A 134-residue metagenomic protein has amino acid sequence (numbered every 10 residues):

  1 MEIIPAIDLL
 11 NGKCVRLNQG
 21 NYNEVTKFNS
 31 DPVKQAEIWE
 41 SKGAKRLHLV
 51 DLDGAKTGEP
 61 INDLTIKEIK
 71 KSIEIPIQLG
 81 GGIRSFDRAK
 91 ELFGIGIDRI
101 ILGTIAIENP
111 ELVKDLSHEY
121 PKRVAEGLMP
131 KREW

Functional and structural regions predicted by a protein language model:
E2-A6, R46, E74-Q78, D98-I101 (+2 more regions): Structural preference for beta-strand elements that scaffold enzyme active sites
P5-V15, E37-H48: N-terminal glycine-rich anion-binding loops that anchor highly charged ligand groups
I7, T57-G80, K114-M129: Alpha-helix-loop-beta-strand connector modules within alpha/beta enzyme cores
G12-C14, Q19-N23, K90-F93, I97-W134: Conserved anion-binding
F28-E40, S85-K90: Short, acidic/polar
P32-V33, D63, F86, I107-P110: Structural motif corresponding to alpha-helix initiation and N-cap regions
R46-L64, T104: Glycine-rich, proline-tolerant flexible connector loops at the mouths of alpha/beta enzymes
S72-L102: Catalytic cores of alpha/beta
